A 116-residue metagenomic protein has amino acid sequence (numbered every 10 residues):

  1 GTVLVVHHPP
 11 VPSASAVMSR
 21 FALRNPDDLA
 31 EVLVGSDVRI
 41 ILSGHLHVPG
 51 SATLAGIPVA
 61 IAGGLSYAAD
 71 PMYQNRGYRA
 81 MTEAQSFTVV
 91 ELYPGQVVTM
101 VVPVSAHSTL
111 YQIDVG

Functional and structural regions predicted by a protein language model:
G1-A60, V89, Q96-V97, I113: His/acidic metal-ligating clusters that form di-metal
T53-G116: Binuclear metal-dependent phosphoesterase catalytic core
